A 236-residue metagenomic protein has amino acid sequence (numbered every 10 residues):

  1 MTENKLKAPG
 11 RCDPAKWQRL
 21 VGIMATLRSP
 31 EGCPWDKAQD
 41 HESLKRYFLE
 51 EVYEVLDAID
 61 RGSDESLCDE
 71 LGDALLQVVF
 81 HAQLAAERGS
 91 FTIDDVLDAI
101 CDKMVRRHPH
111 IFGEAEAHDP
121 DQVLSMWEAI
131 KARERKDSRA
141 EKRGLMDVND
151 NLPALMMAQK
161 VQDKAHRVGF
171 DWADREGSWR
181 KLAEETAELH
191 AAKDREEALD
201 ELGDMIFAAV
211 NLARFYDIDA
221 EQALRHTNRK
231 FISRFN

Functional and structural regions predicted by a protein language model:
M1-E70, L76-L202, I206-N236: Flexible "arm" and connector segments at domain edges
